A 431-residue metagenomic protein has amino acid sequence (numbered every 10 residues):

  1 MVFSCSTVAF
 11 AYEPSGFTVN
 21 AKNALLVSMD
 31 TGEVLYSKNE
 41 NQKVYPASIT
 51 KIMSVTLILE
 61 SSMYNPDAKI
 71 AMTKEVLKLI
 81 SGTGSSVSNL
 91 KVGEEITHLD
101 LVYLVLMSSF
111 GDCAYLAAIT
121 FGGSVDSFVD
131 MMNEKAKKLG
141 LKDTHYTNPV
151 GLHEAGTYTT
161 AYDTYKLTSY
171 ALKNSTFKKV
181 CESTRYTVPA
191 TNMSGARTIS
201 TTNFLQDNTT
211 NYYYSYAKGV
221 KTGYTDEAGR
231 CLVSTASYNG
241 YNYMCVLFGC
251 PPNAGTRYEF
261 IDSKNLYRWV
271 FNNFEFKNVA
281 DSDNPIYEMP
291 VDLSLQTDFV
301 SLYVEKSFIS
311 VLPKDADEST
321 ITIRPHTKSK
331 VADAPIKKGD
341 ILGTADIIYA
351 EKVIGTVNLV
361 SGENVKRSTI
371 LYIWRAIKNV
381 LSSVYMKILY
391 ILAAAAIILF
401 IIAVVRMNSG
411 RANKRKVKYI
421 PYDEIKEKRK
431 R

Functional and structural regions predicted by a protein language model:
M1-V2, R431: Short, solvent-exposed mixed-charge patches
V2-F10: C-terminal segment of classical bacterial N-terminal signal peptides
A9-Y162, K166-S175: Active-site-adjacent loops and short helices of periplasmic peptidoglycan-processing enzymes
L141-H145, A155-Y158, Y162-Y422, K426-K430: Domain-terminus/edge residues, biased toward the C-terminal soluble/receptor-binding domains of extracytoplasmic
